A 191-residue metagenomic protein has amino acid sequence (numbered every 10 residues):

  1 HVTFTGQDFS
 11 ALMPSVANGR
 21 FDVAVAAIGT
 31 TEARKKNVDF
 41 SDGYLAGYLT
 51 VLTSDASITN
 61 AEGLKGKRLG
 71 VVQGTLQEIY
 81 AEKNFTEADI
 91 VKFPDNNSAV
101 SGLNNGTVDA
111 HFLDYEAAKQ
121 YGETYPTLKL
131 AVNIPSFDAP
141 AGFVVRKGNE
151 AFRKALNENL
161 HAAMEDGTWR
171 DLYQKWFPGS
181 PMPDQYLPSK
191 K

Functional and structural regions predicted by a protein language model:
H1-G63, K129, I134-P135: Acidic, polar ligand-binding/catalytic clefts
V2-P14, A56, Q73-L76, V91-S101 (+2 more regions): Short helix-initiation/N-cap motifs at beta->coil->alpha
V16-A17, L64, L103-N104, F143 (+1 more regions): Hydrophobic residues within well-ordered alpha-helices
A26-K36, K83, N104, D109-F137: A ligand-binding cleft/hinge motif common to bilobed small-molecule-binding domains
L45-L52, Y115, K119-H161, G179-K191: Periplasmic-binding protein-like
D55-E62, V91, G148-K154: Short helix-loop capping/hinge motifs at secondary-structure junctions, enriched in acidic/polar residues
A61-T75, D89: Short loop->beta-strand "edge-of-pocket" segments that line small-molecule binding or catalytic clefts across diverse
I79-F93, K129-V132, L160-K191: Ligand-binding clefts/hinges and TM-proximal coupling segments of bilobed small-molecule sensing domains
